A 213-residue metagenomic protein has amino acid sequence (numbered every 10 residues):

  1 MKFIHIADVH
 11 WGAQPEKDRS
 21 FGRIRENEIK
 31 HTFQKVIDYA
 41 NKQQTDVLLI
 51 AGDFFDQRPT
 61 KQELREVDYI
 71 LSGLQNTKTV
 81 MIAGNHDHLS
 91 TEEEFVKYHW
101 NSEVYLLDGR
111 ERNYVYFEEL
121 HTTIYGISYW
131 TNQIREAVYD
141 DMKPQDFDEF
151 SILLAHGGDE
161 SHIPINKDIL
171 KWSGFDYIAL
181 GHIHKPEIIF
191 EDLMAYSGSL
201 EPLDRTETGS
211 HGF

Functional and structural regions predicted by a protein language model:
M1-E66: N-terminal active-site segment of His-dependent metallophosphoesterases
V47, Q57-G212: His/Asp/Glu-rich metal-coordinating catalytic cores of metallo-dependent phosphodiesterases/hydrolases acting on
